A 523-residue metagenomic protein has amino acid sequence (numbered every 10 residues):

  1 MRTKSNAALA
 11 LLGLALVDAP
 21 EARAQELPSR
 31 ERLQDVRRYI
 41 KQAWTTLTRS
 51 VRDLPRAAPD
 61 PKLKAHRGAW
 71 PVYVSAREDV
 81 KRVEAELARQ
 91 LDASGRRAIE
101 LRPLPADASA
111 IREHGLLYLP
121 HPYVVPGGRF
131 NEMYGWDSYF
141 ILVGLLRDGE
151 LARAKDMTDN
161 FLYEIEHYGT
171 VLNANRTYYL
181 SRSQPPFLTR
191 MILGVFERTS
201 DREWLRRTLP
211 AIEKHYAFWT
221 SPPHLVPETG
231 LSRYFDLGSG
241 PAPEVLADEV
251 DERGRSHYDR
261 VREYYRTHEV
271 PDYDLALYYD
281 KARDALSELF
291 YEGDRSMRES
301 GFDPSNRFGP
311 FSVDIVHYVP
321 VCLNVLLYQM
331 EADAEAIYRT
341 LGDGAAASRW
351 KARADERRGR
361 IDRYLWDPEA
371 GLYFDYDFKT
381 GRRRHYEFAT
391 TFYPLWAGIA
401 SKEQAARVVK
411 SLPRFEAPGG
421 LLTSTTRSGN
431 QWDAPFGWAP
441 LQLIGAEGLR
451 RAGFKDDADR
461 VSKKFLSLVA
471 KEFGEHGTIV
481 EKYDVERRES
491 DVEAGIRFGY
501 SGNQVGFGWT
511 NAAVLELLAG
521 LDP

Functional and structural regions predicted by a protein language model:
A22-A24: Boundary at the C-terminal end of the N-terminal hydrophobic targeting segment
E31-E132, D156-V171, N175, T229-V319 (+2 more regions): Extended glycan-interaction surfaces of carbohydrate-active proteins
Y134-E164, T390-S401, Q442-K455: Alpha-helical support elements that line or immediately flank enzyme active sites and cofactor-binding pockets
I165-T208: Aromatic/His-enriched, Gly/Pro-containing loop or helix-boundary segments that lie immediately adjacent to catalytic
V195-R207, A334-R349, A452-D456: Inter-helical turn/loop segments and adjacent helix faces that build the functional surface of alpha-helical bundle
D314-L341, A434-I444, G448-A452, D456: Long, repeat-rich segments with strong aromatic
